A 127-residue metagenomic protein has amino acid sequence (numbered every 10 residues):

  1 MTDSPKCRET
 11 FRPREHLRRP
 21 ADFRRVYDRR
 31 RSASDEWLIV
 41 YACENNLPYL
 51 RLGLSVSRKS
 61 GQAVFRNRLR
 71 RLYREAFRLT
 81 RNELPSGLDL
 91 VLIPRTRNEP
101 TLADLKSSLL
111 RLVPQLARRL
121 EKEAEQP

Functional and structural regions predicted by a protein language model:
M1-P127: Positively charged, solvent-exposed patches that mediate nucleic-acid binding
